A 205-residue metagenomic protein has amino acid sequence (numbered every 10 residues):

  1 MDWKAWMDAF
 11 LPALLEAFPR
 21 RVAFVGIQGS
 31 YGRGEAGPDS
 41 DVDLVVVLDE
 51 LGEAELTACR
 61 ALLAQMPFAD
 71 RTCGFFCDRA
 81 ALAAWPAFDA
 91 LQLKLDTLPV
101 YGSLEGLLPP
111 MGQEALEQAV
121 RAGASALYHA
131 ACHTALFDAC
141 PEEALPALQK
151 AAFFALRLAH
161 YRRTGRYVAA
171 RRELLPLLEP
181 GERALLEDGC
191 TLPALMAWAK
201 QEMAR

Functional and structural regions predicted by a protein language model:
M1-E16, R20, G32-P38, D49-R205: Catalytic core of pol beta-like nucleotidyltransferases
A23: Short acidic/polar active-site loop segments enriched in Thr and Asp
D43: N-terminal loops that bind phosphate or other acidic moieties and the adjacent beta-alpha structural core
